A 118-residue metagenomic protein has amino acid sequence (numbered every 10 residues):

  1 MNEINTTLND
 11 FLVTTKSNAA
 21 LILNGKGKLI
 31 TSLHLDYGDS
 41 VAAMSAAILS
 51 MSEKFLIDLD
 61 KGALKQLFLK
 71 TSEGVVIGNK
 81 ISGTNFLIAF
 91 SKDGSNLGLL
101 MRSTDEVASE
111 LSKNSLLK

Functional and structural regions predicted by a protein language model:
M1-A19, K26-K118: Acidic, low-complexity cytosolic segments
